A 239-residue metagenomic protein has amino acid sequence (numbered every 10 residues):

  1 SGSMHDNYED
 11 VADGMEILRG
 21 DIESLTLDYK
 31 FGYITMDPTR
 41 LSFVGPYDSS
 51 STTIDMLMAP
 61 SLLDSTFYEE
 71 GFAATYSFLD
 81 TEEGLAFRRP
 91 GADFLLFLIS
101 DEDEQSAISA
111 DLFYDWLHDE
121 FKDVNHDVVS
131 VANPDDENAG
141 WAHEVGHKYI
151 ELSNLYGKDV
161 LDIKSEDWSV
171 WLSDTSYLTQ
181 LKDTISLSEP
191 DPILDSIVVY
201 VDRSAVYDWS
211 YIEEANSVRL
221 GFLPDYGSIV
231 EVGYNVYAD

Functional and structural regions predicted by a protein language model:
S1-A215, P224-I229, Y234-D239: Divalent cation-coordinating acidic motifs and surrounding scaffolds that mediate Ca2+/Mg2+/Mn2+/Zn2+-dependent binding
L220-F222: C-terminal soluble interaction/assembly domains
